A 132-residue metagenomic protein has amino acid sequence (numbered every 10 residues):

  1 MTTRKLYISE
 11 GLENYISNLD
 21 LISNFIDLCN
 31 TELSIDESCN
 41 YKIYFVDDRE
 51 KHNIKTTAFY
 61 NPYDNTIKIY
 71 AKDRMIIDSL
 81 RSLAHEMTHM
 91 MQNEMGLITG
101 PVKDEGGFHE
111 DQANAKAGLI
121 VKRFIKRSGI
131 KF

Functional and structural regions predicted by a protein language model:
M1-S9, Q92: N-terminal low-structure segments adjacent to metalloprotease catalytic domains across cellular compartments
L6-I67, A71, I125: Auxiliary, metal-adjacent structural segments of Zn-dependent hydrolase domains
S17-N18, I22, L80, A84 (+2 more regions): Hydrophobic (often cysteine-bearing) scaffold residues that line and stabilize catalytic clefts of nucleotide/cofactor
D36-C39, L97-I98, R127-K131: Short, polar/charged, Gly/Pro-enriched helix-capping and turn/loop motifs at alpha-helix termini and inter-helix linkers
T66-L83, D104-E105: Short pre-active-site segment immediately N-terminal to the catalytic Zn-binding motif
L83-Q92, Q112, K116: Active-site His/Glu-centered metal-binding helix of metallohydrolases
E86-D104: Catalytic Zn2+-binding segment of zinc metalloproteases
V102-F132: Post-HExxH zinc-binding segment in Zn-dependent metallohydrolases
